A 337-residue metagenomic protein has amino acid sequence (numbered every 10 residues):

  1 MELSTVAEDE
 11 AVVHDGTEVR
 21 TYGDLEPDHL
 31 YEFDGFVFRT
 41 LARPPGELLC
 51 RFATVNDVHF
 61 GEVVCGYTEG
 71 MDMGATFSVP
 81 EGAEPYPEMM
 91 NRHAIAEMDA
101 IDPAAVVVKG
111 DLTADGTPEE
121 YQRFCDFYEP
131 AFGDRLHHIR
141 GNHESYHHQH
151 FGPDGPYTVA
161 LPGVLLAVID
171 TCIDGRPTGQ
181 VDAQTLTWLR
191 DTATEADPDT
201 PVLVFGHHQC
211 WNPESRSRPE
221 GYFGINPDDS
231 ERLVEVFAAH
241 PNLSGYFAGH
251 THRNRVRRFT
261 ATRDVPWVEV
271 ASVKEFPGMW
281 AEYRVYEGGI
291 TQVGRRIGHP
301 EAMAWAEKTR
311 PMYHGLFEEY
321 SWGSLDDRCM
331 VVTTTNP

Functional and structural regions predicted by a protein language model:
M1-G16: Extracellular ectodomain segments of secreted/surface proteins
P27-T117: N-terminal active-site segment of His-dependent metallophosphoesterases
V37, L41-P44, P118-A196, G224-L233 (+3 more regions): Extended active-site neighborhood of metal-dependent phosphoesterases/phosphodiesterases
L49-E62, V164-I173, L203-F205, P266-A271 (+1 more regions): Active-site-proximal beta-strand elements of phosphoester/diester hydrolases
F52, D57-V58, V106, D111 (+7 more regions): Divalent metal-coordination and catalytic microenvironments
G61-V64, A114-E119, H143-Q149, D174-P177 (+3 more regions): Active-site environment of divalent metal-dependent phosphoester hydrolases
A94-A105, R176-P266, L316-P337: His/acidic metal-ligating clusters that form di-metal
E287-P337: A short C-terminal boundary segment appended to hydrolase-like catalytic domains
